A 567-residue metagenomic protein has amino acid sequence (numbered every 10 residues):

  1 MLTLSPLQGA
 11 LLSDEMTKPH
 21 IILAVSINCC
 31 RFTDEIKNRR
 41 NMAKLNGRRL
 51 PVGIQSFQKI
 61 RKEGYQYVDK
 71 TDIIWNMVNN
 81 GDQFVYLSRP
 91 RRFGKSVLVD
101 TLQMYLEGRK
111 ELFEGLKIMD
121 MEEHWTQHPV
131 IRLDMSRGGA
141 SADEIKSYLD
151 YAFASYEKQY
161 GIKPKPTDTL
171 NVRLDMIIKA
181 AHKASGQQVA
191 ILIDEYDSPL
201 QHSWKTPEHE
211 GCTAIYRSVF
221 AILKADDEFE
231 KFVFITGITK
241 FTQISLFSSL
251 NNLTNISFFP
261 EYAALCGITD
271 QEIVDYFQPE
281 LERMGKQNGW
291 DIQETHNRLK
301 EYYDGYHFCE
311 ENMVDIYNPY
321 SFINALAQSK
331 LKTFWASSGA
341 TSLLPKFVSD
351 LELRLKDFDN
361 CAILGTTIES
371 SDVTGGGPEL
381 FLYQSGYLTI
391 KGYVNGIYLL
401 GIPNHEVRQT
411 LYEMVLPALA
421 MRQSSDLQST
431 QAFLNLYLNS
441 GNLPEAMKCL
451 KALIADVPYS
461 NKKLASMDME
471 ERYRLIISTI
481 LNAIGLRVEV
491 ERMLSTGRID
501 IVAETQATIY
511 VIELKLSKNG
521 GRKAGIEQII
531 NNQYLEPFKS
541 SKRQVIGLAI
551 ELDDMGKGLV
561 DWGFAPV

Functional and structural regions predicted by a protein language model:
P19-M467: Phosphate-binding site recognition
A180-S185, I480-Q506: Active-site metal-binding core of divalent-cation-utilizing nuclease and nuclease-like domains
E210-Y216, L516-L535: Mg2+/Mn2+-dependent nuclease catalytic core
V219-D226, L380-L388, S478-A483, Q528-L548: Metal-dependent nuclease catalytic cores in nucleic-acid-processing enzymes, especially RNase H-like/related
I454-V490: Acidic-basic catalytic patches of nuclease active cores, encompassing PD-(D/E)XK and other metal-cofactor nuclease
I477, I501-K518, N532: Conserved catalytic cores of phosphodiester-cleaving nucleases, focusing on short active-site segments
P537, S541-V567: Domain-level recognition of nuclease-like catalytic cores that cleave nucleotide substrates
